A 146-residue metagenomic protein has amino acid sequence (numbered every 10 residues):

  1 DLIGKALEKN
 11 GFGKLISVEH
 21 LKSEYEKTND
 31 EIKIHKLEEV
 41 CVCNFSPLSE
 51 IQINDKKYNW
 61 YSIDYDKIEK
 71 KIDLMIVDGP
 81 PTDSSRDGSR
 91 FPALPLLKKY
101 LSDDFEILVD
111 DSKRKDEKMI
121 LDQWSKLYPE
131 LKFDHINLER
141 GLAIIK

Functional and structural regions predicted by a protein language model:
D1-N10: Conserved SAM-binding loop of SAM-dependent methyltransferases across substrates and taxa, primarily the Class I
K9-F12, K33-E39, Y128-P129: Short helix-capping segments at alpha-helix termini
F12-E19: Conserved SAM-binding motif I beta-strand of class I
L21-E24: Residues in the short beta-alpha loop(s) of Rossmann-like NAD(P)-binding domains
E26-K71: S-adenosyl-L-methionine
K71-D73, F105: Conserved acidic residues
I76: A conserved beta-strand element that flanks and buttresses the S-adenosyl-L-methionine
P80-K146: C-terminal substrate-binding/active-site "lid" region of AdoMet-derived donor-dependent transferases
